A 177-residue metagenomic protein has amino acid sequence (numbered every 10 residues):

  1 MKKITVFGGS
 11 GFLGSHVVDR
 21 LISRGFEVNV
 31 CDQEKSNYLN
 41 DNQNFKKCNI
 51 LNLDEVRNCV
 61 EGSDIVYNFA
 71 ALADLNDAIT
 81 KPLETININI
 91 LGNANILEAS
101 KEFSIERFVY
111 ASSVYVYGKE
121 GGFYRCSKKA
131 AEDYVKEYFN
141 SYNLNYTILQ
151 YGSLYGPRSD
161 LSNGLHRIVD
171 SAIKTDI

Functional and structural regions predicted by a protein language model:
I4-R24: N-terminal Rossmann NAD(P)H-binding glycine-rich loop of SDR-like oxidoreductase domains
F7, C31, V66-A70, F108-V114 (+1 more regions): SDR active-site strand-loop-helix element
N42-N52: Rossmann-fold cofactor-recognition segment
I50-N87: NAD(P)H-binding glycine-rich loop region in Rossmannoid oxidoreductase-like domains and their noncatalytic homologs
N52, I65, E84, G92-N95 (+2 more regions): Conserved cofactor-binding/catalytic machinery of classical short-chain dehydrogenase/reductase
L72-N76, V114-G121, G152-Y155: Active-site segment of SDR-like NAD(P)-dependent oxidoreductases
N87, L91-R125, T147: Conserved Rossmann-fold NAD(P)-dependent oxidoreductase catalytic core, especially the SDR/UDP-sugar
F123-R125, K129, D133-I177: NAD(P)-dependent short-chain dehydrogenase/reductase
